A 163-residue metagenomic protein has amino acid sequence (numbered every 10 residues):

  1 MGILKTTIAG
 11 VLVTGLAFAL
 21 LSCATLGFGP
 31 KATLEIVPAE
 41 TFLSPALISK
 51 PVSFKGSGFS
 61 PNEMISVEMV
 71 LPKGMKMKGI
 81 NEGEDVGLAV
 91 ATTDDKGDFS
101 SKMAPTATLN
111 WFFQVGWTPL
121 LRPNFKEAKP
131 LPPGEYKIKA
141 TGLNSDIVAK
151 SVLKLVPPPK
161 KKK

Functional and structural regions predicted by a protein language model:
M1-L12: Bacterial N-terminal signal peptides that target proteins for export
G10-L20: Bacterial N-terminal signal peptides
L20-K163: Extracytoplasmic/secretory-pathway segments with low complexity and glycosylation-like composition
